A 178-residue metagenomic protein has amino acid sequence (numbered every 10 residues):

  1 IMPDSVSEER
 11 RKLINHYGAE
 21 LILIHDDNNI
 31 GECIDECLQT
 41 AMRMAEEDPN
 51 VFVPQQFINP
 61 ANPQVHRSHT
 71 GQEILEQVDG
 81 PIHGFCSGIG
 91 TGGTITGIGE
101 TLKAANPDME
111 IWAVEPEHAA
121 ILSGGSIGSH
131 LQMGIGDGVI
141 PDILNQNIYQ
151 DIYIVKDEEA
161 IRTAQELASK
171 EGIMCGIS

Functional and structural regions predicted by a protein language model:
I1, I24, Q56, W112-V114: Generic beta-sheet signal
I1, V6-R11, G88-G99, S178: Short glycine/serine/threonine-rich phosphate/pyrophosphate-binding segments that cradle anionic phosphate groups
I1-M44, L122-I140: Active-site-proximal loop->helix
E20, H83, Q150: Receiver (REC) domain switch/active-site residues of two-component response regulators
D27-N29, I58-N62, T91, E117: Short acidic/polar capping segments at secondary-structure boundaries
D35-L38, A45, N50, A104-I177: Active-site/ligand-binding loops adjacent to catalytic centers
D48-I89, Q146, E158-I173: Active-site/ligand-binding-proximal alpha/beta "capping" segment
E76, E100, A104: Short, well-ordered alpha-helices that flank and scaffold nucleotide-derived cofactor binding pockets
